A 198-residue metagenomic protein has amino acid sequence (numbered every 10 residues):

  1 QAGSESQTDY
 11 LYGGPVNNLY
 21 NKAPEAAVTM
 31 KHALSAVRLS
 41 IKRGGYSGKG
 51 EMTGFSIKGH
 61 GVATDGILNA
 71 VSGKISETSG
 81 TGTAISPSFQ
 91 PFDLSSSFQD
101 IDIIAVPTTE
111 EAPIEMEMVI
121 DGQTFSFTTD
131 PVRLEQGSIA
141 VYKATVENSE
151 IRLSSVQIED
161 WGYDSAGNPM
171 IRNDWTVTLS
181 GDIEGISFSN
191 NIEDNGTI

Functional and structural regions predicted by a protein language model:
Q1-E51, P87-D100, P107-A112, I120 (+3 more regions): Short, low-hydrophobicity acidic/polar segments
Y46-T83: Short, ordered, surface-exposed loop/turn motifs in non-cytosolic proteins
S79-G82, F89, N191-I192: Intrinsically disordered, low-complexity serine/threonine-rich segments
F125-V132: Edge beta-strands of extracellular beta-sandwich domains
N173-T197: N-terminal segments that cap or nucleate solenoid repeat domains
